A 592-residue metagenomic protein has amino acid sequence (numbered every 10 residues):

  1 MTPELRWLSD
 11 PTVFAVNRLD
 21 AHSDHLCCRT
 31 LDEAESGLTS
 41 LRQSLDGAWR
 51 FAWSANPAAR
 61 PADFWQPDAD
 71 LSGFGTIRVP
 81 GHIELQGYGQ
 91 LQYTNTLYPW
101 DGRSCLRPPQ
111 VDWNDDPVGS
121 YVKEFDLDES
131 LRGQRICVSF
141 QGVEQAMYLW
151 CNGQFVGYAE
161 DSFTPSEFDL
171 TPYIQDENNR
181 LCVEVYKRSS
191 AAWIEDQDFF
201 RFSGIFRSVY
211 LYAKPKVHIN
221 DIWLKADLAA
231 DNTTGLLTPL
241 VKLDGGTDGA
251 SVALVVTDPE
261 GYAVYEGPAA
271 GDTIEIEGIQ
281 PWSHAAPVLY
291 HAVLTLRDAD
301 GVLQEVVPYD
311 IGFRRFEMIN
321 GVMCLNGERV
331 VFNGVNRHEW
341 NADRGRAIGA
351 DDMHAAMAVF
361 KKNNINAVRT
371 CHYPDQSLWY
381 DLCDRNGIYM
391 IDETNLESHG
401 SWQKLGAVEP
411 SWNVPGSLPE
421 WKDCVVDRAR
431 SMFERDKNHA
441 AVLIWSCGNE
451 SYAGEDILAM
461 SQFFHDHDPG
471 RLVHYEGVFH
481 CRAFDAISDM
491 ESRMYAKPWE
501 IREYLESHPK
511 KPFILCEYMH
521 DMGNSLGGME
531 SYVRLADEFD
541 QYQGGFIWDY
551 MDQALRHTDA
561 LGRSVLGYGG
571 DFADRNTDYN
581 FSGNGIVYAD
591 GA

Functional and structural regions predicted by a protein language model:
M1-G37, S104, W193, L303-A592: Extended substrate-binding grooves/exosites of carbohydrate-active enzymes
T2-L19, C27, E35-S36, R50-S54 (+11 more regions): Accessory beta-strand-rich segments of carbohydrate-active enzymes
S44, V118-E124, R135-C137, P165 (+5 more regions): Intrinsic-disorder/low-complexity, polar/charged segments enriched in Ser/Thr/Lys/Arg/Asp/Glu/Gln
D63, S190-F200, G301-V307: Beta-sandwich strand segments
P172-N178, K242-I319: Extended acidic/polar, glycine-enriched regions that form or flank non-catalytic beta-rich accessory modules
F206-W223, F313-E328: Low-complexity, Pro/Ser/Thr- and charge-rich linker/hinge segments at domain boundaries
K216-G246, A592: Surface beta-strand/loop "capping" patches
